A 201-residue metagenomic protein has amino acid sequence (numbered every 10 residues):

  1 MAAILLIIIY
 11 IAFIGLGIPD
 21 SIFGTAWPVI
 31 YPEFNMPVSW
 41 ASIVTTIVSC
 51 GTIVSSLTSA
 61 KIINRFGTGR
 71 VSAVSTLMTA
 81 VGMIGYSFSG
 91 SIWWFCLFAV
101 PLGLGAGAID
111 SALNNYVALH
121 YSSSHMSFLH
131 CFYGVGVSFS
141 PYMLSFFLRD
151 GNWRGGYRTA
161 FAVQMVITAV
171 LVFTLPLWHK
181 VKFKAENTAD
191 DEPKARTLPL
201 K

Functional and structural regions predicted by a protein language model:
I4-I30, F34: Extracytoplasmic
I8-I9, S91-A99: Short hydrophobic/alpha-helical segments at membrane-entry points of transmembrane helices in Major Facilitator
S21, V48-L57, S138: Residue-level signature of mid-helix packing/kink "hotspots" within the transmembrane helices of 12-pass Major
W27, S59, G136-G156: Small-residue (Gly/Pro/Ala) motifs that create kinks and tight helix-helix packing interfaces
V54-W93: Conserved MFS/SLC helix-loop-helix module at the cytosolic interface between two early adjacent transmembrane helices
G82-Y86, L102, L171: MFS-fold secondary transporters
F98-F132: Cytoplasmic helix-loop-helix junction between adjacent transmembrane helices in 12-TM secondary transporters
G156-P176: Symmetry-related core transmembrane helices of the 12-TM Major Facilitator Superfamily/SLC fold
